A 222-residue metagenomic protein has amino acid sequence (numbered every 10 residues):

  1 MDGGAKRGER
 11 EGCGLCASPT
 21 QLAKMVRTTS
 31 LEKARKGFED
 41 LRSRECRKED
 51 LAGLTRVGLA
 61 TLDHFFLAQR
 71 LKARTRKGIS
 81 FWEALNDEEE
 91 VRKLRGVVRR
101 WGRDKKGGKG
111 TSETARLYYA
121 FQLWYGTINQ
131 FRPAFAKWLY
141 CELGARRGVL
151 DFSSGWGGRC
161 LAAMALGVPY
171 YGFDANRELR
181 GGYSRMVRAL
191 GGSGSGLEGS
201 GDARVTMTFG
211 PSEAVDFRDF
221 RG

Functional and structural regions predicted by a protein language model:
M1-N129: N-terminal accessory regions of S-adenosyl-L-methionine
G126-R147: Conserved alpha-helix/loop element of class I SAM-dependent methyltransferases that forms part of the SAM/SAH-binding
A145-R147, G167, G222: A general structural motif
R146-G155, Y171: Conserved class I S-adenosyl-L-methionine
W156-V168: Conserved SAM-binding loop of SAM-dependent methyltransferases across substrates and taxa, primarily the Class I
N176: Conserved SAM/SAH-binding beta-strand->alpha-helix loop
S184-R221: S-adenosyl-L-methionine
